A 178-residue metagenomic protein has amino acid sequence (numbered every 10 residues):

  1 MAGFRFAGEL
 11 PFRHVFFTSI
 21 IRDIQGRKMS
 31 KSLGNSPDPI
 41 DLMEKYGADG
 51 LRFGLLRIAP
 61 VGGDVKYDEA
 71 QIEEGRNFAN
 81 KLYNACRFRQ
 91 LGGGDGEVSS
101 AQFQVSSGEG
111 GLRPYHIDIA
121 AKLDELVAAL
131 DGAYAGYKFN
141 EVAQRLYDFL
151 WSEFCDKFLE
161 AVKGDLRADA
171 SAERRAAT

Functional and structural regions predicted by a protein language model:
M1-F4: Hydrophobic "lid/gating" helix adjacent to the active-site nucleophile that controls access to an acyl-thioester pocket
A7-T178: Long, charged, mostly alpha-helical binding arms that flank functional sites
